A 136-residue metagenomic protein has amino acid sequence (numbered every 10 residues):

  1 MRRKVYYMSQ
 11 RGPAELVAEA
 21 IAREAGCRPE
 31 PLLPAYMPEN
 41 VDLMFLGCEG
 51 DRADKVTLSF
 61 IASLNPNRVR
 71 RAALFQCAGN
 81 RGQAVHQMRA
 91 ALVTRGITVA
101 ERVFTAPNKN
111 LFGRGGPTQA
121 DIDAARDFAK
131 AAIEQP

Functional and structural regions predicted by a protein language model:
R3, S9, P13-R28, N40-P136: FMN-binding flavodoxin-like domain, especially the glycine-rich phosphate-binding loop
L33-Y36: Short, polar loop motifs at secondary-structure junctions
